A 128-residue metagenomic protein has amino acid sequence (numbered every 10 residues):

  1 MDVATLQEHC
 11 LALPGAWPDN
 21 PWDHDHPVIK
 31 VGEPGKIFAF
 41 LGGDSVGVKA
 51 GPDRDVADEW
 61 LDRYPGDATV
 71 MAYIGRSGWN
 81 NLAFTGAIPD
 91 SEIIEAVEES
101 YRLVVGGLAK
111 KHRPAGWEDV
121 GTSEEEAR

Functional and structural regions predicted by a protein language model:
M1-R128: Charge-dense, helix-prone N-terminal extensions
